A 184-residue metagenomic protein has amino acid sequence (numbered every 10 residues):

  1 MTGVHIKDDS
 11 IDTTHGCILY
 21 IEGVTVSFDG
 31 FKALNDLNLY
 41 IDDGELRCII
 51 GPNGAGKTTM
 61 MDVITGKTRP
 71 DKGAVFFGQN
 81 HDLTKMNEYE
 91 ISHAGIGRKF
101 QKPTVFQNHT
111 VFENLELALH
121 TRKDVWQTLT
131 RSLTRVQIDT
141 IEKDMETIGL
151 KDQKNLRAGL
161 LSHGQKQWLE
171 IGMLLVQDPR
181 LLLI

Functional and structural regions predicted by a protein language model:
M1-T25: ABC-family P-loop ATPase nucleotide-binding domain
I50-P52: The feature captures the beta-strand-to-loop junction immediately N-terminal to the Walker
T65: Helix-to-loop junction immediately C-terminal to a conserved catalytic motif
A74-H93, L133: ABC ATPase NBD Q-loop/coupling interface
T84-K85, D144-S162: Conserved ABC nucleotide-binding domain
T128-Q153: Conserved ABC ATPase "signature" region
L182-I184: Catalytic Walker B motif of ABC-type/P-loop ATPase nucleotide-binding domains
